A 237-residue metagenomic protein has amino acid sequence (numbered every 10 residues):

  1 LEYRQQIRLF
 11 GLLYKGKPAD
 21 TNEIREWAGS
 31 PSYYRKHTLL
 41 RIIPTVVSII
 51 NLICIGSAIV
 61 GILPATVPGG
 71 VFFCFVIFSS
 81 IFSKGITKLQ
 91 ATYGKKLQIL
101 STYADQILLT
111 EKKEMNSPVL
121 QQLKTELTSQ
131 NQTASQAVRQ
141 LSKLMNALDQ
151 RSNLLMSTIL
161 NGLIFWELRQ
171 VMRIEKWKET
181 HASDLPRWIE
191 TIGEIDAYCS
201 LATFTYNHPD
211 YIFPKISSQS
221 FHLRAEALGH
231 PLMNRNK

Functional and structural regions predicted by a protein language model:
L1-K237: Alpha-helical coupling/stalk and coiled-coil linker elements that connect catalytic or binding modules and transmit
